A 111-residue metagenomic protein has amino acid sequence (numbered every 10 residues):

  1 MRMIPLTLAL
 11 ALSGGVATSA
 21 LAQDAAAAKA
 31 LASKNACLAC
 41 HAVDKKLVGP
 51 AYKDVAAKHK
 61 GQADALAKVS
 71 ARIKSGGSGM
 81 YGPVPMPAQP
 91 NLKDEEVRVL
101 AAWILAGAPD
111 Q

Functional and structural regions predicted by a protein language model:
M1-T7: Positively charged n-region of N-terminal signal peptides that target proteins for export
T7-G15: Bacterial N-terminal signal peptides
V16-A22: Sec/Tat signal peptide C-region and signal peptidase I cleavage site
D24-V43: Sequence/structural segment immediately N-terminal to covalent heme-attachment motifs in c-type and related
A39, K45-H59, R72-V99: Axial heme c-ligation environment in periplasmic c-type cytochrome domains
K58-K68: Short microdomains enriched in Cys/His and/or Lys/Arg
A108-P109: A residue-level marker of the well-folded mature domains of exported/periplasmic proteins
